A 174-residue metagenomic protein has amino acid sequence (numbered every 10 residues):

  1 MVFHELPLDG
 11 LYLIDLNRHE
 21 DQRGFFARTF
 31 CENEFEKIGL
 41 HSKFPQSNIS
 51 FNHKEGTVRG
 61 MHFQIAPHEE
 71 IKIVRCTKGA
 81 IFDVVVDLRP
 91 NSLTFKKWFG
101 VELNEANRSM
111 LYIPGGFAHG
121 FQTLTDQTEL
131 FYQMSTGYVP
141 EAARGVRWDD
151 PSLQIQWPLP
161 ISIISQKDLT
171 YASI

Functional and structural regions predicted by a protein language model:
M1-A106, Q127, Y132-I174: Non-catalytic, conserved peripheral segments adjacent to functional cores
L103-D126: Conserved metal-binding segment of the jelly-roll/cupin
